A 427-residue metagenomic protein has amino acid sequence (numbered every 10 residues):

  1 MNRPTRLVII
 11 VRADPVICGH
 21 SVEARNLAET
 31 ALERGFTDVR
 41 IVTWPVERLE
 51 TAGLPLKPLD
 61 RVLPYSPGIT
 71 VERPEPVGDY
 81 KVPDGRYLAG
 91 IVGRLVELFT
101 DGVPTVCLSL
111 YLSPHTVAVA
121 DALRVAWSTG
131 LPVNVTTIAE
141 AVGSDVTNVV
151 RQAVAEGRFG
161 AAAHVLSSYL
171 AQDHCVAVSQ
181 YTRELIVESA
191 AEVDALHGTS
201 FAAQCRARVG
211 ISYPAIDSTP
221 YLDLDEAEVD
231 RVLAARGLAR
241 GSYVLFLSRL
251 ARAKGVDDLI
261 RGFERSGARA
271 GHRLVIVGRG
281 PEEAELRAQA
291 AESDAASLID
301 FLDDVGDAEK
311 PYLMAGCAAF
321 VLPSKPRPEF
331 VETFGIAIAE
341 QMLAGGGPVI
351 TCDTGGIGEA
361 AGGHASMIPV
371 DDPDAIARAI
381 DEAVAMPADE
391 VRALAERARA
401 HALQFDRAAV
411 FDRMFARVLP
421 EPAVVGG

Functional and structural regions predicted by a protein language model:
L123, A284-E309: Nucleotide-activated donor-binding/catalytic signature segment of Leloir-type glycosyltransferases, i.e., the conserved
L123-E140, S144-S168, A191-H197: Nucleotide-sugar donor phosphate/pyrophosphate-binding loop at the beta->alpha transition of glycosyltransferases
T136-A139, A162-R231, D300: Donor nucleotide-sugar binding/catalytic pocket of nucleotide-sugar-dependent glycosyltransferases
V176, I216-S218, L233, G237-K254 (+2 more regions): Conserved donor-binding/catalytic core segment of Leloir-type glycosyltransferases
K254, D371, A388-P420: A charged, aromatic-enriched C-terminal amphipathic alpha-helix characteristic of glycosyltransferases across folds
A315-F330, G347: Acidic donor-binding loop of glycosyltransferase active sites
I338, L343-T351: Short hydrophobic beta-strand element within catalytic cores of glycosyltransferases and related nucleotide-activated
T351, G363-D374, E382-A388: Conserved acidic donor-binding segment of nucleotide-sugar-dependent glycosyltransferases
